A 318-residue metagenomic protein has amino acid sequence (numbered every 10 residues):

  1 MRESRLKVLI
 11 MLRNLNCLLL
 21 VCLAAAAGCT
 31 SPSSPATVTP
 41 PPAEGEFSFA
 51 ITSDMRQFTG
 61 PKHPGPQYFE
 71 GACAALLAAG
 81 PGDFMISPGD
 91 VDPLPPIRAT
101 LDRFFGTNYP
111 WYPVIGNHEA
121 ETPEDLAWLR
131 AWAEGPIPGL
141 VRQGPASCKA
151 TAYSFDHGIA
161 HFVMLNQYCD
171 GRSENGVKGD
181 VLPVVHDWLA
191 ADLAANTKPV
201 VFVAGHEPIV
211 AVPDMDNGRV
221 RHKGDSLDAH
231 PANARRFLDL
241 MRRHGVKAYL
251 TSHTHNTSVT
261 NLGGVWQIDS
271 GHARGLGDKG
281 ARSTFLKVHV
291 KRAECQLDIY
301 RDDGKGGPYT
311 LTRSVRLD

Functional and structural regions predicted by a protein language model:
S4-L18: Bacterial N-terminal signal peptides that target proteins for export
A26-G28: C-terminal motif of bacterial Sec signal peptides marking the signal peptidase cleavage site
P32-A99: N-terminal active-site segment of His-dependent metallophosphoesterases
A43, H289-D318: A short C-terminal boundary segment appended to hydrolase-like catalytic domains
D54, G89-D90, G116-N117, H206 (+1 more regions): Active-site glycine-centered loops adjacent to acidic/histidine catalytic or metal-binding residues that shape
Q57-H63, E121, G171-E174, V212 (+2 more regions): Short, solvent-exposed loop/turn elements at domain surfaces
P93-T197, V201, V220-A229, R236-A248 (+1 more regions): Extended active-site neighborhood of metal-dependent phosphoesterases/phosphodiesterases
N196-D214: Short acidic, glycine-rich surface-loop motifs adjacent to enzyme active sites
